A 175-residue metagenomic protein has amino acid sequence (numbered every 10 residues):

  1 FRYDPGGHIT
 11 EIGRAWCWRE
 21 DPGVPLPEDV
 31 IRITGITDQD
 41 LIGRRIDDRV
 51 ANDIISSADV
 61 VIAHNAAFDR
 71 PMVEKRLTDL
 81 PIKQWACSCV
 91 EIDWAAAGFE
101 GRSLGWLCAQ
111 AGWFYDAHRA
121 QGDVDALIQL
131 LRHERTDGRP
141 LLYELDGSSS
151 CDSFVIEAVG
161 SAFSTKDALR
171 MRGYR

Functional and structural regions predicted by a protein language model:
F1-Q84, V90, A97-A117: Conserved non-catalytic scaffold segment of RNase H-like nuclease domains
G35-Q39, V60-I62, Q129-T136, C151-D152 (+1 more regions): Short linear motifs at secondary-structure transitions and domain/linker junctions
R76, W94, Q110, L130-D137: Active-site catalytic microenvironments for nucleophilic, acid-base chemistry
G122-L130: Acidic, divalent-metal-coordinating active-site segment for phosphoryl/phosphodiester hydrolysis, typified by short
H133-R175: Acidic two-metal-ion nuclease catalytic site recognized across multiple nuclease folds, prominently DnaQ/RNase D-T
